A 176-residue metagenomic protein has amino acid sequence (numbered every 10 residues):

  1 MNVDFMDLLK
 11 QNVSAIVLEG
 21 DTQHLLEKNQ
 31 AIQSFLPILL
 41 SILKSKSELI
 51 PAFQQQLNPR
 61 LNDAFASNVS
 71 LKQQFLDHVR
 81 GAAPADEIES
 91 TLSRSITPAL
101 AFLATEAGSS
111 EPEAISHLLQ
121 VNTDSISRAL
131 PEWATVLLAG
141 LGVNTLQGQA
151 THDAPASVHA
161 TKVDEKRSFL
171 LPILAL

Functional and structural regions predicted by a protein language model:
M1-L176: A structural "flexibility-hinge" signal
